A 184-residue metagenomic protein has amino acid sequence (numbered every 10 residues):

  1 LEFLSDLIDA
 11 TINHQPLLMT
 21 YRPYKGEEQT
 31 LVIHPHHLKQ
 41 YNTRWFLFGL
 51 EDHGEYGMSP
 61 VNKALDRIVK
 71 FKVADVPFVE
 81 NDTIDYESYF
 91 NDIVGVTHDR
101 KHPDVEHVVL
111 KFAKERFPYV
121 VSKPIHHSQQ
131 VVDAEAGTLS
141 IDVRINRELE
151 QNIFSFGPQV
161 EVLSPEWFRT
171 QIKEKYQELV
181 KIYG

Functional and structural regions predicted by a protein language model:
L1-V109, K114: Core beta-strand-centered patch of the WYL/Sm-like small regulatory domain
F90-G184: Polybasic (Lys/Arg-rich)
